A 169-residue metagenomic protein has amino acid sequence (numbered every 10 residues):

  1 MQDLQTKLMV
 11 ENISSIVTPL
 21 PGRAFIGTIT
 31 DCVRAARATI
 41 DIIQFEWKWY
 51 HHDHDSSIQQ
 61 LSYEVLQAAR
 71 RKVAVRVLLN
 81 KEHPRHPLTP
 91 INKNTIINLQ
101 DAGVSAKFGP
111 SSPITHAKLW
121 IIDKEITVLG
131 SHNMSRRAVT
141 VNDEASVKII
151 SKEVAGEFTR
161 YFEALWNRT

Functional and structural regions predicted by a protein language model:
M1-C32, A36, G156, T169: Aromatic-Pro/Gly-enriched surface loop or interdomain linker that acts as a lid/target-recognition segment
Q2-V10, P19, P84-I121, E125-M134: A short, hydrophobic/aromatic-rich structural module that often spans a beta strand with its adjoining loop
S15-P21, H52-H54, V104-A106: Short, flexible loop segments at the rims of nucleotide/cofactor-binding pockets, characterized by
L20-R23, K81, P110, S151: Residues at the C-termini of beta-strands that transition into short coil/loop
F25, I29, S57, L61 (+3 more regions): Stable alpha-helical elements in mature extracytoplasmic
A36-D101: Primarily the HKD phosphodiesterase
F45, N80, S111, H132 (+1 more regions): Histidine-centered beta-alpha loop that forms part of the nucleotide-sugar donor binding/catalytic region in diverse
H116-T169: Signature of lipid phosphatidyltransferase scaffolds
